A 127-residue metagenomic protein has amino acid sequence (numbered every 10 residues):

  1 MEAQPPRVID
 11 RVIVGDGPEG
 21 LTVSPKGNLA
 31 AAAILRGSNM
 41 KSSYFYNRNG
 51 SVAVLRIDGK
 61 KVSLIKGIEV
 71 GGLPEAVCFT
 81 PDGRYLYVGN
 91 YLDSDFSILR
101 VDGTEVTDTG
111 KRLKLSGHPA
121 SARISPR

Functional and structural regions predicted by a protein language model:
M1-R127: Predominantly soluble domains enriched in secretory-pathway, periplasmic, or organellar proteins
